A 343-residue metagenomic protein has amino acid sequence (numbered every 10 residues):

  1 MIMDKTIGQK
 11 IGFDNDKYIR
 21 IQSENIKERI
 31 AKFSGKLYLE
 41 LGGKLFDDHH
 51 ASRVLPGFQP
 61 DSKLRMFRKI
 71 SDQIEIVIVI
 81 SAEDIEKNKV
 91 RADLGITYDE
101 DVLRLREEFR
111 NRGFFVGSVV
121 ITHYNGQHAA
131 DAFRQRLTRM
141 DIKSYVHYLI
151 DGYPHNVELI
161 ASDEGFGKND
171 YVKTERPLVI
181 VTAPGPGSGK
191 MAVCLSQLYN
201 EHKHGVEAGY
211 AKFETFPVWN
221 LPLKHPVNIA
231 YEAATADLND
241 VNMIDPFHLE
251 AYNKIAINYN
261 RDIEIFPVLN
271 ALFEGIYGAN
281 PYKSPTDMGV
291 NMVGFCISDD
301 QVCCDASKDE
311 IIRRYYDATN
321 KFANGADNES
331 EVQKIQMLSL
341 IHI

Functional and structural regions predicted by a protein language model:
M1-H147: Long, basic/Gly/Ser/Thr-rich N-terminal segments that mediate initial subcellular attachment or targeting
L149-G167: N-terminal pre-Walker A segment at the start of P-loop NTPase domains
Y171-R176: Phosphate-binding P-loop
L178-Y199: Glycine-rich phosphate-binding P-loop
G205-W219: Short beta-strand-centered segment that lines the nucleotide-binding/catalytic pocket of NTP-utilizing
N220-P267: Conserved nucleotide-sensing/catalytic segment adjacent to the nucleotide-binding pocket in NTP-handling enzymes
I263-F266, N270-N328: N-terminal leader/propeptide and maturation segments of large enzyme subunits in energy/redox metabolism and hydrolases
I341-I343: Conserved small/polar residues in nucleotide/adenosyl-binding loops
